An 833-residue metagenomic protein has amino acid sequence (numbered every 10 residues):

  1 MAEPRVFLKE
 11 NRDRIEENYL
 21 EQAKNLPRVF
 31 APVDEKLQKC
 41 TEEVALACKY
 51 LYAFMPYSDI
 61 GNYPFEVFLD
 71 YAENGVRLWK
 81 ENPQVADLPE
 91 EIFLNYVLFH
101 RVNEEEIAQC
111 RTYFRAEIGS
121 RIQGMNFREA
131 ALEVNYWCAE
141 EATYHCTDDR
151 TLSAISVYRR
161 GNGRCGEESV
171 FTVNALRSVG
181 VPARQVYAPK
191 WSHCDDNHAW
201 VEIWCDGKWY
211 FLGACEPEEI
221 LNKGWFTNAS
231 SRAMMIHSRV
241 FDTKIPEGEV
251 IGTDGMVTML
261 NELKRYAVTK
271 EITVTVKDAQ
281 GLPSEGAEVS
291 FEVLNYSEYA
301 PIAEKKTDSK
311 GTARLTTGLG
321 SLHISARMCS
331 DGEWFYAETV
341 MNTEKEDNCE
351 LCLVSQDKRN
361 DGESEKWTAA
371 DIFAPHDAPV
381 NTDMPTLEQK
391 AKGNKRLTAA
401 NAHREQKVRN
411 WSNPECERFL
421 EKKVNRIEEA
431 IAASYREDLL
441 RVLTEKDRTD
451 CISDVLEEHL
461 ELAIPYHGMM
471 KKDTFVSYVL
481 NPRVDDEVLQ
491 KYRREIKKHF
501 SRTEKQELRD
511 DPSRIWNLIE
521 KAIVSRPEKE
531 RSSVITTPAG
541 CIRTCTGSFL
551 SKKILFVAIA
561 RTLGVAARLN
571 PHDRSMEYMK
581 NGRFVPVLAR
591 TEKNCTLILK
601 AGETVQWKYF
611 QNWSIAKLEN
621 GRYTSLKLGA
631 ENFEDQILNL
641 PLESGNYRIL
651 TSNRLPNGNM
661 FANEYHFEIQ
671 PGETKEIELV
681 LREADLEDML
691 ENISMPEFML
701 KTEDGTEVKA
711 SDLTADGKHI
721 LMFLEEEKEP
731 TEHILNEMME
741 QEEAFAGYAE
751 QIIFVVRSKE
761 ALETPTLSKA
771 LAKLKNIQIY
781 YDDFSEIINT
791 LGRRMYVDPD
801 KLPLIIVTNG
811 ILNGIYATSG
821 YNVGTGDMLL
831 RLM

Functional and structural regions predicted by a protein language model:
A2-R5, A116, S120-Y136, H145-S156 (+9 more regions): Hydrophobic/aromatic-rich core segments of domains that either
E3-R160, K390, K395-T544, I554: Secondary-structure boundary elements
K270-G281, C595-V605: A short, amphipathic beta-strand motif
N295-T317, N620-L638: Short, acidic Ser/Thr/Gly-rich low-complexity loop/linker segments typical of extracellular and cell-surface proteins
G311-S325, C329-D331, V340-T343, N632-N657 (+1 more regions): Short Pro-Gly-centered beta-turn/loop motif in secreted/extracellular proteins
A710-L735, Q751-F754: Short active-site neighborhood of thiol/selenol oxidoreductases, capturing the structured segment around
A761-K801: Thioredoxin-like thiol-disulfide oxidoreductase module
F784-L830: Thiol/disulfide oxidoreductase modules built on the thioredoxin-like
